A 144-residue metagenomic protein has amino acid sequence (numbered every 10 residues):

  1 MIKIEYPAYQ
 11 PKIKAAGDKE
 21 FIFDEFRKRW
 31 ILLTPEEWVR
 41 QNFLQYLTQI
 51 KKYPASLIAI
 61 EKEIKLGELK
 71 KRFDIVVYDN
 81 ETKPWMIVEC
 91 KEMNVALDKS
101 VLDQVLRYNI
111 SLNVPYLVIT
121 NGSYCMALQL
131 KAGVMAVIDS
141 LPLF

Functional and structural regions predicted by a protein language model:
M1-Y116, S123-F144: A short, conserved, highly charged catalytic patch centered on acidic carboxylates
